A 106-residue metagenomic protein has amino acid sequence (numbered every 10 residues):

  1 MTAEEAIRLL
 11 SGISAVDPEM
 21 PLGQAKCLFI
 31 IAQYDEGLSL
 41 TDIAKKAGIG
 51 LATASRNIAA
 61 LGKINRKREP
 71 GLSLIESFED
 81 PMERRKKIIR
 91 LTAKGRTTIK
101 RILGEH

Functional and structural regions predicted by a protein language model:
T2-P18: Short, Lys/Arg-enriched N-terminal segment that forms or immediately precedes the first helix of a structured domain
D17-A25: Short helix-coil-helix linker/hinge
I30-Y34: Short amphipathic alpha-helical elements of helix-turn-helix/winged-helix folds
T41: Residues within the helices of the helix-turn-helix
K45, K63: Alpha-helical residues within the helix-turn-helix
A54-S55: Helix-turn-helix DNA-binding helix
P81-I99: Basic, amphipathic "hinge/linker" alpha-helix immediately C-terminal to the N-terminal HTH DNA-binding motif
